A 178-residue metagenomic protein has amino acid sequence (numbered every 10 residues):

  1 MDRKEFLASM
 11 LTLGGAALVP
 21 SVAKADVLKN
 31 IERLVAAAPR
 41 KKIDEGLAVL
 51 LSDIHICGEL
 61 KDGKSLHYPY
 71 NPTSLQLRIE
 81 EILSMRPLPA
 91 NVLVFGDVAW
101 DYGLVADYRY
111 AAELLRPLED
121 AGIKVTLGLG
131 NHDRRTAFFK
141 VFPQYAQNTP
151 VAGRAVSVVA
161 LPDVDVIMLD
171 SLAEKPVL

Functional and structural regions predicted by a protein language model:
D2-V27: N-terminal export signals
R3-K4, R78, R135: Basic side chains
S9, M85, L118-A121: Alpha-helix C-cap/termination motif
D26-Y108: N-terminal active-site segment of His-dependent metallophosphoesterases
K29-K42, L104-L178: Extended active-site neighborhood of metal-dependent phosphoesterases/phosphodiesterases
